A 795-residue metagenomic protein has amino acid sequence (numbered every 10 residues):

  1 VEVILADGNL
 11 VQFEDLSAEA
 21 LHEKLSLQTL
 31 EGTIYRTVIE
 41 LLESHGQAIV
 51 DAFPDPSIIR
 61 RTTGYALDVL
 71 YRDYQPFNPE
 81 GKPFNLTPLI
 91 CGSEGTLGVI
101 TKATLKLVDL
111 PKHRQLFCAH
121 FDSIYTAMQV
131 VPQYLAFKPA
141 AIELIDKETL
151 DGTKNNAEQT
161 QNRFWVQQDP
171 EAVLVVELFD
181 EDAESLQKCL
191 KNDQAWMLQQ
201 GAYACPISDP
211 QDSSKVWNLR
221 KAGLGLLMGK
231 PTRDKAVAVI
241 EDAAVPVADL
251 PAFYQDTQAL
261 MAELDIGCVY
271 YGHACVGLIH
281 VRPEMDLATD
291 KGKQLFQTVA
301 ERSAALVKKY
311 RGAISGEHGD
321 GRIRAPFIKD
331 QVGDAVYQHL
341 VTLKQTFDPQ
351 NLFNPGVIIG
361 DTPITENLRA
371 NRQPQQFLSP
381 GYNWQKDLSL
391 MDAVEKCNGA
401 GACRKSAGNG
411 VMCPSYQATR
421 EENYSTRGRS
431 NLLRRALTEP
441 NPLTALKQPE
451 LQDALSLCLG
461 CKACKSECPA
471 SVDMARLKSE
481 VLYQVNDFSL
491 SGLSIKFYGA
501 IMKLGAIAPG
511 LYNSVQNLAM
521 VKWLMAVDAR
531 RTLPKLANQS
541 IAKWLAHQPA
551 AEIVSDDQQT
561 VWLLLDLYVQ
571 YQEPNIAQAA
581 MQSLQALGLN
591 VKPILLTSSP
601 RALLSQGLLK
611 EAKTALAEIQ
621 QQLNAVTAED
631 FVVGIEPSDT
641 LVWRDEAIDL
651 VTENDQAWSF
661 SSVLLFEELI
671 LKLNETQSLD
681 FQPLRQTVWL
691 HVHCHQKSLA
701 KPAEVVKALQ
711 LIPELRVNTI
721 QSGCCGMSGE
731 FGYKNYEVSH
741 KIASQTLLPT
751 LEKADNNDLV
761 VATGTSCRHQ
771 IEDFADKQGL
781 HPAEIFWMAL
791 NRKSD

Functional and structural regions predicted by a protein language model:
V1-Y125, V130, L352-I359, I364-K386: FAD-binding subdomain of flavoenzyme oxidoreductases
D55, I59-L70, E143-T160, P206-A222 (+15 more regions): A glycine-rich phosphate-binding loop feature that marks nucleotide/adenosyl-phosphate handling sites
P83-L107, G272-L278, S315, G319-D320 (+4 more regions): Conserved phosphate/anionic-ligand binding catalytic regions in large, soluble enzymes, centered on
A103, M128-D234, A238, G267-C268 (+9 more regions): Terminal amphipathic helices with adjacent charged low-complexity linkers/tails
R114-A119, P170-D180, L227, T232-A243 (+5 more regions): Short, hydrophobic beta-strand segments
G152-Q167, S214-L224, H280-F296, R324-V336 (+7 more regions): Short glycine/threonine-rich loop-to-helix capping motif typified by GTGT followed within a few residues by an Asp-Pro
K309-I314, G321-L457, E480-D487: Ferredoxin-type iron-sulfur electron-transfer modules and their immediate structural context
D348, P355, A475-D795: Iron-sulfur cluster-binding electron-transfer modules in prokaryotic oxidoreductases
